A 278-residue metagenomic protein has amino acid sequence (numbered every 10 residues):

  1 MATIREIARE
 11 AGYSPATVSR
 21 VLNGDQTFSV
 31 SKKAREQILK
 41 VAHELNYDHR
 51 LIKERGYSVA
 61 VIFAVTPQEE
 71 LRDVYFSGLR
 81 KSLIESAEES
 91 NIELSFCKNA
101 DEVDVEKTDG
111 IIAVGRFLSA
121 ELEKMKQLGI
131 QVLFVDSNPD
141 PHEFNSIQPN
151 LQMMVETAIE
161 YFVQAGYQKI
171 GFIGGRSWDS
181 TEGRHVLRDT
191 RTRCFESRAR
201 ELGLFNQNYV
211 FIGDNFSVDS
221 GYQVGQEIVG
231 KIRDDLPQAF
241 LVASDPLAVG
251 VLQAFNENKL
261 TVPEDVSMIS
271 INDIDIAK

Functional and structural regions predicted by a protein language model:
M1-R55: N-terminal helix-turn-helix DNA-binding module of bacterial transcription factors
S14, D109, Y167-K169, Q238: Short acidic/polar active-site loop segments enriched in Thr and Asp
S19, R55-E70, K169-D179: Short beta-strand segments enriched in small/hydrophobic residues
Y57-E160, Q164, I228-G230, P246: Alpha-helical recognition/docking segments in bacterial nutrient-uptake and carbohydrate-utilization systems
A113-A120, K124, R188-A277: Hydrophobic alpha-helical
V135-S137, I173, D265, I269-I271: Generic beta-sheet signal
A158-L202: An alpha-beta-alpha
